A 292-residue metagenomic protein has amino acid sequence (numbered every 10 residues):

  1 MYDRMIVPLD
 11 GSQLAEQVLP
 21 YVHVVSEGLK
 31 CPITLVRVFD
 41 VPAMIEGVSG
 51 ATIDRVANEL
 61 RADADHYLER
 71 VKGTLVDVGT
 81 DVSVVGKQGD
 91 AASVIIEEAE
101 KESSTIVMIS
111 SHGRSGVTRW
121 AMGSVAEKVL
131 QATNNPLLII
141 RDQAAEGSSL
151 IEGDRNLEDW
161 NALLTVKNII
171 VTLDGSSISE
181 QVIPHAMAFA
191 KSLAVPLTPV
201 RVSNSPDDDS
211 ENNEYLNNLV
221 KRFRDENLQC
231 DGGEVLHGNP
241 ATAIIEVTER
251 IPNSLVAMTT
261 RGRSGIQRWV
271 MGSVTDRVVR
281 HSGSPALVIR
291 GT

Functional and structural regions predicted by a protein language model:
M1, G73-V107, E146, D225-V256 (+1 more regions): Structural beta-alpha unit
M1-A51, N161-E211, N217, K221-E234 (+1 more regions): Small/aliphatic-rich secondary-structure junction motif
M1-Q17, T80, I106, E127-Q181 (+3 more regions): Intrinsically disordered or low-complexity boundary/linker segments at protein termini and domain junctions
V7, V25, I33-L35, Y67-L68 (+12 more regions): Short, structured motif recognition centered on aromatic/hydrophobic residues
V24-V25, Y215-L216, R224-N227, H237 (+1 more regions): C-terminal functional regions that serve as terminal interaction/effector modules
I53-H66: A short acidic, glycine-rich active-site loop that binds or catalyzes chemistry on phosphate/adenosine moieties
V71, V78, G86-Q88, E97-S110 (+1 more regions): Hydrophobic, ordered structural segments
I106, S110-A132, E146-G147, T259-H281 (+1 more regions): Glycine-rich, Arg-bearing micro-motifs that act as flexible, cationic patches
